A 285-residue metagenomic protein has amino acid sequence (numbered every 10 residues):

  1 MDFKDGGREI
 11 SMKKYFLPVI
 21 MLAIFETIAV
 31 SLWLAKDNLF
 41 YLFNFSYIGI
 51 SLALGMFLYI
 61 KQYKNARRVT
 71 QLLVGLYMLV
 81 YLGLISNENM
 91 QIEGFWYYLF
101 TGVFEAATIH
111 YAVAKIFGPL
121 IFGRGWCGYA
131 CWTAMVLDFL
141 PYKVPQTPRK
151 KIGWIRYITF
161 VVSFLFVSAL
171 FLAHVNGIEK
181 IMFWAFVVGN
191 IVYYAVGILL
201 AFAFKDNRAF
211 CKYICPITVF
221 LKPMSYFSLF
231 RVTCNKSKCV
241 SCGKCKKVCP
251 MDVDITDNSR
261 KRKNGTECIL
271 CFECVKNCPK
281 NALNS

Functional and structural regions predicted by a protein language model:
D2-T256, T266, K276, N281-S285: Non-ligating segments of multi-cofactor redox enzymes
N258-C271: Short linker/helix segments within small regulatory modules
